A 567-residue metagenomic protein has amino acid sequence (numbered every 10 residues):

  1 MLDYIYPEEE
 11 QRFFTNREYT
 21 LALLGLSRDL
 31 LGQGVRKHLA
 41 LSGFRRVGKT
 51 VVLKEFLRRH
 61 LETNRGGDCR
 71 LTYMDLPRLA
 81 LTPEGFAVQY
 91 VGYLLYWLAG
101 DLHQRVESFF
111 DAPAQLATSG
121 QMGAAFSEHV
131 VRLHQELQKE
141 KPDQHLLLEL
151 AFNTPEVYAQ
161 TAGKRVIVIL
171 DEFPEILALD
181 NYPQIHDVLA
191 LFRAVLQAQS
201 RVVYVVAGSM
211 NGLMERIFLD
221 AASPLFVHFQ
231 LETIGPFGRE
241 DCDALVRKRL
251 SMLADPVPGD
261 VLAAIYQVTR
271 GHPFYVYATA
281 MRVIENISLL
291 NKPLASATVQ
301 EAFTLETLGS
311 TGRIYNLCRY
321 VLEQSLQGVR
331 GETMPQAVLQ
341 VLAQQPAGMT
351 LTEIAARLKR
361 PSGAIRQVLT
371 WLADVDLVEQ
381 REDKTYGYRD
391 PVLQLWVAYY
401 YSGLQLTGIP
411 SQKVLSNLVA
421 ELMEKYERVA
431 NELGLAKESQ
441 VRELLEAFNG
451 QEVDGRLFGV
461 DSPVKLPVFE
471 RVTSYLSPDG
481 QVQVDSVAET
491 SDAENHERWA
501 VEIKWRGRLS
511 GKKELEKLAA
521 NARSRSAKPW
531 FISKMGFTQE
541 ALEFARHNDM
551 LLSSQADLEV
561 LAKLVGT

Functional and structural regions predicted by a protein language model:
M1-V47, V51-N64: Walker A/P-loop-proximal flanking segment of P-loop NTPase domains
K37-H38, F44-V47, V51-I167, I176-Y182 (+1 more regions): P-loop NTPase nucleotide-binding core
H103-E128, W530-T567: Domain-level recognition of nuclease-like catalytic cores that cleave nucleotide substrates
Q160-A162, V166-I169, E175-A221: Sensor-1/coupling segment of RecA-like P-loop NTPase cores
R216-Q267: Helix-loop-helix "sensor" segment of P-loop NTPases
G271, Y275-R360: Winged-helix-like regulatory helical subdomains adjacent to P-loop NTPase cores
P391-L422: Short, amphipathic alpha-helical interaction segments positioned at domain boundaries
L445, R471, G480-G511, L515-A520 (+1 more regions): Conserved catalytic cores of phosphodiester-cleaving nucleases, focusing on short active-site segments
